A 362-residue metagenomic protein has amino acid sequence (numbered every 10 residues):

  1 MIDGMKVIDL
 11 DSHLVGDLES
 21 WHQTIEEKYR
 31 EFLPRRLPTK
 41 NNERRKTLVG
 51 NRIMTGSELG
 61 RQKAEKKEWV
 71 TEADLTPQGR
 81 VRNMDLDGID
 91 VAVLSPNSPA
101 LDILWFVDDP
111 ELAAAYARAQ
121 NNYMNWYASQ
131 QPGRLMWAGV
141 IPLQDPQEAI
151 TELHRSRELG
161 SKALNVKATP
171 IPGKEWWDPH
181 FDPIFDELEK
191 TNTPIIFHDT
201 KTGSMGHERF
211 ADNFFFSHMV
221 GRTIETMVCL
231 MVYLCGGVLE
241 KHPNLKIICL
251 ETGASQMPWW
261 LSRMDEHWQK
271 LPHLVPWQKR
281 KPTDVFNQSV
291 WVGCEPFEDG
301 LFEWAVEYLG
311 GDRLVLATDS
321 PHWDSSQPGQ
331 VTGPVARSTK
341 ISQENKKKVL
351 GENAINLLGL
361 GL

Functional and structural regions predicted by a protein language model:
I2-I8, D17-T71, L75-V91, N122-Q130 (+7 more regions): Mid-to-C-terminal alpha-helical segments outside catalytic/metal-binding sites
I8-V15, I195-T200: Histidine-centered catalytic micro-motifs
K63-E72, R82-F106, R134-P142, K162-V166: Divalent metal-dependent hydrolysis catalytic cores, especially in the metallo-beta-lactamase
S95-P99, L143, D199-M205, S320-W323: Short glycine-enriched loops at secondary-structure junctions
F106-D109, F210-M219, Q330-P334: Short glycine/proline- and charge-enriched loop/turn segments that cap or connect secondary-structure elements
F106-V107, S262-E266, S338: A short secondary-structure junction motif
E111-Y127: Active-site-proximal gating segment of KS-fold condensing enzymes and close homologs
A115, P132-M136, I141, Q147 (+2 more regions): Catalytic pocket-lining loop regions of alpha/beta-barrel enzymes, especially the amidohydrolase/enolase/GH5 lineages
